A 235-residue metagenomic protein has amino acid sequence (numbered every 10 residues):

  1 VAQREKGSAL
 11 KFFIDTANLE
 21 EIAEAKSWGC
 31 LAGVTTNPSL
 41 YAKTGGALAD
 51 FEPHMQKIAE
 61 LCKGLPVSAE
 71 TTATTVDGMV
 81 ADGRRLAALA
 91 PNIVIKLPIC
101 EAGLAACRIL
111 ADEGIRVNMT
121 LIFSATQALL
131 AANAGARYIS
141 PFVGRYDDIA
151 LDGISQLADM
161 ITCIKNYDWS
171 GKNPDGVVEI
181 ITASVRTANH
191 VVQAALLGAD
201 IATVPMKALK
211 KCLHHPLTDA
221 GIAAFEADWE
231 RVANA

Functional and structural regions predicted by a protein language model:
L10-I14, N18-I22, W28-L31, T36-I109 (+2 more regions): Active-site beta->alpha loop and helix N-cap motifs at the rims of alpha/beta catalytic domains
D15-N18, T72-D77, L97-E101, M119-T126 (+1 more regions): Glycine-rich beta-to-alpha transition loops that act as phosphate-gripper elements at the mouths of alpha/beta enzyme
E20-W28, G78-D82, A106, S124-A134 (+1 more regions): Catalytic cores of alpha/beta
G33-V34, P38-K43, L121, Y138-A150 (+1 more regions): Glycine-rich phosphate-binding active-site loops on the catalytic face of alpha/beta enzymes
N37, I95, A131, A194 (+1 more regions): Conserved, mostly hydrophobic/aromatic
E52-V67, L104-V117, G153-G176, I180 (+1 more regions): Alpha-helix-loop-beta-strand connector modules within alpha/beta enzyme cores
L121-Q156, M160-C163: Histidine/lysine/aspartate-rich catalytic loop segments that bind and position anionic ligands
I164-A235: C-terminal alpha-helical cap/extension of soluble enzyme domains
